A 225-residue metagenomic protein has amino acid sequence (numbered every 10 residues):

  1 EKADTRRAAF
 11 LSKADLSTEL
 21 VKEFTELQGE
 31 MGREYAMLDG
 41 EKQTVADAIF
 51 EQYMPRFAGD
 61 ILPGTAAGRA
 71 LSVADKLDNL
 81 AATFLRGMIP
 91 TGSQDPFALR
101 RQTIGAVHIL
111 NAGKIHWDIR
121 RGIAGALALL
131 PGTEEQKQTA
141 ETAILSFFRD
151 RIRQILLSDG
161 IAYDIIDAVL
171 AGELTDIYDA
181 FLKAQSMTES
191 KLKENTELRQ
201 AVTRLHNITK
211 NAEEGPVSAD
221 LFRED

Functional and structural regions predicted by a protein language model:
E1-D225: Amphipathic alpha-helical "coupling" segments that flank catalytic cores
